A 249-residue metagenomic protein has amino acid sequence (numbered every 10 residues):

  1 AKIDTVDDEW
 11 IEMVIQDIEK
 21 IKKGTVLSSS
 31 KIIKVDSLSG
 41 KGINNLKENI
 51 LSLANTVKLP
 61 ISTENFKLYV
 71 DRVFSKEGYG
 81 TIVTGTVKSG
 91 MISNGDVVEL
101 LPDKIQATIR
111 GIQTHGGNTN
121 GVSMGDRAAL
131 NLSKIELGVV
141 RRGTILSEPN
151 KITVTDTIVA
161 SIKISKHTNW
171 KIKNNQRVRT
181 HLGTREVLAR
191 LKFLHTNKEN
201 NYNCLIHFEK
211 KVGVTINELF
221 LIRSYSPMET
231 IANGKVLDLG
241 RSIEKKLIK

Functional and structural regions predicted by a protein language model:
A1-S29: Conserved C-terminal guanine-recognition region of P-loop GTPase G domains, centered on the G4
K2, V73, I112, S224-Y225: Fold-independent oxyanion-binding glycine-rich loops and adjacent beta-strand/coil segments at enzyme active sites
T5-W10, K20, I135-K249: C-terminal effector modules of nucleic-acid-centric enzymes and ribosome-associated factors
D7-E12, I43-K47, I82, N233: Short acidic, glycine/serine/threonine-rich loops at helix termini
K20-T168: Conserved catalytic-core segments of large NTP-driven translation/proteostasis enzymes
